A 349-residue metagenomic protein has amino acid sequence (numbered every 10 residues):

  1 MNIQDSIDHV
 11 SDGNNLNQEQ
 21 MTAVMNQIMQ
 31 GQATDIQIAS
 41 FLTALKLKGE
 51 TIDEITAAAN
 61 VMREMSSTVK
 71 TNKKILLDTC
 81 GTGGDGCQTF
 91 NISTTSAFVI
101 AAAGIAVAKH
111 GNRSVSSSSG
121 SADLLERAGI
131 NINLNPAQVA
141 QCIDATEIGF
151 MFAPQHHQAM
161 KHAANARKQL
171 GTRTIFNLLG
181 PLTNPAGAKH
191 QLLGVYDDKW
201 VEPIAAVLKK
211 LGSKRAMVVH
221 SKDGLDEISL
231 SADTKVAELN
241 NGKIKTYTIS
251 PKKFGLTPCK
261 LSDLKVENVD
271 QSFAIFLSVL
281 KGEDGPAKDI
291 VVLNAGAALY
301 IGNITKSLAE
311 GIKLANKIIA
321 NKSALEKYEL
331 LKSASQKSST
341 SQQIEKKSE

Functional and structural regions predicted by a protein language model:
M1, V10-T56, E64-T71, I290-V291: N-terminal glycine-rich anion-binding loops that anchor highly charged ligand groups
M1-N14, T79-D85: N-terminal basic/disordered segments at the start of proteins
H9, E64-S67, T89, G104 (+2 more regions): Glycine-rich anion-binding loops and their surrounding alpha/beta cores
S11, L42-K46, D78-G83, A298: Short glycine-rich or small-residue beta-strand-to-loop segments that form or flank ligand, phosphate, metal/Fe-S
N17, T34-D35, T51, S93 (+4 more regions): Helix N-cap / loop-to-helix initiation motif
L42, F90-T146: A glycine-rich phosphate/pyrophosphate-binding beta-strand-loop-alpha-helix module
G49-G111: Active-site cofactor/substrate anionic-group-binding motifs, chiefly glycine- and Lys/Arg-rich phosphate-binding loops
G81-G86, G111-S117, H156, K222-D223: Acidic, glycine-rich active-site loops and adjacent beta-strand->loop/helix elements that engage anionic groups
